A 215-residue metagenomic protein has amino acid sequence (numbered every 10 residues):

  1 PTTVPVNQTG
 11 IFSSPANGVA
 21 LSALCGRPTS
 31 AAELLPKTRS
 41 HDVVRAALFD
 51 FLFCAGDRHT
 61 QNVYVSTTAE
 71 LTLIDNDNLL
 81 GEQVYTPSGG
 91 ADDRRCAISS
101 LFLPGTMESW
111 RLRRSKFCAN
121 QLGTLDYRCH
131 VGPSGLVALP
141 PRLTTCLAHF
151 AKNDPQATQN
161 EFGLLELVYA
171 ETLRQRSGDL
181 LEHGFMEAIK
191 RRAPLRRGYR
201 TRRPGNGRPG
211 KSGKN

Functional and structural regions predicted by a protein language model:
P1-N215: Phosphate/dinucleotide-binding and metal-coordinating scaffold of catalytic cores in nucleotide-dependent enzymes
